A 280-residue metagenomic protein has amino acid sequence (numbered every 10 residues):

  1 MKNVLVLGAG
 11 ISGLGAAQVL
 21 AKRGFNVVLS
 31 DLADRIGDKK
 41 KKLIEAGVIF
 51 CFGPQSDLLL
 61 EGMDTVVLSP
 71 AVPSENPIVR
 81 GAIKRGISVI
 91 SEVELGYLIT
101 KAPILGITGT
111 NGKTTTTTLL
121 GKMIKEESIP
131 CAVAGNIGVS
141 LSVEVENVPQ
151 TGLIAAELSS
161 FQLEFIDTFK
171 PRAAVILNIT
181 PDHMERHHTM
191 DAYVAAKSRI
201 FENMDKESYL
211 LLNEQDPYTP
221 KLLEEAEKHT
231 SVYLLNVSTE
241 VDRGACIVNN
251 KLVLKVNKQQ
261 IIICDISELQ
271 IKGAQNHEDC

Functional and structural regions predicted by a protein language model:
M1-S91, L95-L98: N-terminal leader/targeting and accessory segments in enzymes
K2, L7-A9, K41, T189-D191 (+1 more regions): Adenine nucleotide phosphate-binding catalytic loops in nucleotide-utilizing enzymes
A9, D31-L32, G109-T110, N136 (+1 more regions): Cofactor-binding loop segments of dinucleotide-utilizing enzymes, especially the Rossmann-like FAD- and NAD(P)+-binding
G13, T117, D279-C280: Short alpha-helical patches at coil-to-helix transitions and adjacent helical residues in well-structured domains
A21-K22, D57-E61, P70-E214, Y218-S231 (+2 more regions): Phosphate-binding loop of NTP-binding sites
V27-D31, F50-C51, V67-L68, A156 (+2 more regions): Short, hydrophobic beta-strand segments that form beta-sheet elements in well-ordered domains
D34, S91, D205, N236 (+1 more regions): Short, solvent-exposed coil/turn linker segments
V67, F169-P181, S267-C280: A conserved, hydrophobic alpha-helical segment in the catalytic core of large ATP/adenylate-utilizing enzymes
